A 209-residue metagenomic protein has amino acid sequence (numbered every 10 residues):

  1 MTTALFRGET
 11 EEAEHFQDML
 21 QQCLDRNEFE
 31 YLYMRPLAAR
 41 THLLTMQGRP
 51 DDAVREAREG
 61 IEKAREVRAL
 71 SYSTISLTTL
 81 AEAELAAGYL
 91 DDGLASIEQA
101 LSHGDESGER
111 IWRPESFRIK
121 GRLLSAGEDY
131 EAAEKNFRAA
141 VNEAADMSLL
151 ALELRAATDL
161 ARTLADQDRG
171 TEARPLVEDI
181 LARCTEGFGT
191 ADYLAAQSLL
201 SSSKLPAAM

Functional and structural regions predicted by a protein language model:
M1-R113: Extended non-membrane alpha-helical scaffolds
A95-S102, E106-M209: C-terminal non-catalytic interaction modules
